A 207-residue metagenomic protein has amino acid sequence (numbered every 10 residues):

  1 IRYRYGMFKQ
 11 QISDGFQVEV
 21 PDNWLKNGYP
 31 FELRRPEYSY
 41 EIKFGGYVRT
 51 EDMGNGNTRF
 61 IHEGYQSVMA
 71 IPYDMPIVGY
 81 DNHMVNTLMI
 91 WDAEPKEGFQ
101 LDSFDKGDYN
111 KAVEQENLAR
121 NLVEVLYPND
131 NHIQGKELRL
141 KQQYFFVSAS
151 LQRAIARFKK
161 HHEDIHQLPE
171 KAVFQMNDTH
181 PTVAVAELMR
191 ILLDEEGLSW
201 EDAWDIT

Functional and structural regions predicted by a protein language model:
I1-T207: A conserved ligand/cofactor-binding region detector
